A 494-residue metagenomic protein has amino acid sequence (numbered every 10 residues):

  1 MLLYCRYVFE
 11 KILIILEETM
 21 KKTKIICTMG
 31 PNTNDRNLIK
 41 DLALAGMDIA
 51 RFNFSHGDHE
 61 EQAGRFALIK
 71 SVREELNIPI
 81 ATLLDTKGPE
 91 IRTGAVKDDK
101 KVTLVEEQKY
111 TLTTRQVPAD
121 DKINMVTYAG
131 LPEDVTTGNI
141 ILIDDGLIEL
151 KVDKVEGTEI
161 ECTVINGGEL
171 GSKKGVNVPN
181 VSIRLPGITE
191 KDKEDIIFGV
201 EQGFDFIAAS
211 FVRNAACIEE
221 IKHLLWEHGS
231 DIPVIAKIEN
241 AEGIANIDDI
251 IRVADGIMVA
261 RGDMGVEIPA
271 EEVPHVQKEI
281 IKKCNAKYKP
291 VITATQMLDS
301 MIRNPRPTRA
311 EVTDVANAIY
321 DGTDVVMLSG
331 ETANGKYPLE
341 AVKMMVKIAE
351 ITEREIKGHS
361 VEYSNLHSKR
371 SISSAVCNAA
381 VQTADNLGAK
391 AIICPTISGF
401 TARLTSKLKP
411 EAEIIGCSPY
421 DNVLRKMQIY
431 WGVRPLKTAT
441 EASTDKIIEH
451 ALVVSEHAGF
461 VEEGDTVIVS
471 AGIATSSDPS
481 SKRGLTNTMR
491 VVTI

Functional and structural regions predicted by a protein language model:
K11-I494: Non-catalytic helical/linker scaffolds that mediate oligomerization, partner binding, and domain coupling around large
